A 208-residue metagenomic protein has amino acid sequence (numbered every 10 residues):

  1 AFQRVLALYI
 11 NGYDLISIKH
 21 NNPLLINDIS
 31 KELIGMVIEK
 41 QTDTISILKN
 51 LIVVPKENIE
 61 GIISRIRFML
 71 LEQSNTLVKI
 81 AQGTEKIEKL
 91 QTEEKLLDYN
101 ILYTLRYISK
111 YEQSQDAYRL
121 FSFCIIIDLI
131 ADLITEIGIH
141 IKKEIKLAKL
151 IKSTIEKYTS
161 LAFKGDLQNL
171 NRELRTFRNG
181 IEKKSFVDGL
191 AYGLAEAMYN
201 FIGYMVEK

Functional and structural regions predicted by a protein language model:
A1-K208: Cytosolic, long alpha-helical scaffolding segments
